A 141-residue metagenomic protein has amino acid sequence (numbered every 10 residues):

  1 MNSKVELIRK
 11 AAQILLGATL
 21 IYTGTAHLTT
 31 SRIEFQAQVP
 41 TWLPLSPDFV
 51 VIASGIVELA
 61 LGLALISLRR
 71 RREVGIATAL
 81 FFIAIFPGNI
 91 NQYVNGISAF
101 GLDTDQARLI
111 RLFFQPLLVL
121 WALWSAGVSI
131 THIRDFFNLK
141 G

Functional and structural regions predicted by a protein language model:
M1-G141: Membrane-interface extramembranous regions
